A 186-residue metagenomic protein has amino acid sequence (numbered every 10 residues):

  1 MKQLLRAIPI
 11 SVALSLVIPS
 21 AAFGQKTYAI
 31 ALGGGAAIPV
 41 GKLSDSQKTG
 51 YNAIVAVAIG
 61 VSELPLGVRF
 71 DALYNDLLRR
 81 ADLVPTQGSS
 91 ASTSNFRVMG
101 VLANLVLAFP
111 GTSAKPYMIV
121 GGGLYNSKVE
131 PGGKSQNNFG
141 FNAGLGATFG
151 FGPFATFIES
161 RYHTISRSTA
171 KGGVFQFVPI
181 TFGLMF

Functional and structural regions predicted by a protein language model:
M1-T27: Cleavable N-terminal export/targeting peptides
I18-F23, A58, G140-N142, P179-T181: A broad helix-preferring feature
G24-A36: Transmembrane beta-strand segments of Gram-negative outer membrane beta-barrel proteins
T27, K48-N52, V98-G100, N138-G140 (+1 more regions): Membrane-spanning beta-strands of outer-membrane beta-barrel proteins
A37-I54, Q136-N137: Surface-exposed strand-loop-strand hairpins of Gram-negative outer-membrane beta-barrel proteins
V40-S44, T86-T93, K128-K134, S166-A170: Extracellular loop and loop/strand-boundary signature of outer-membrane beta-barrel proteins
A53-P131, G152-F154, S160, V178-F186: Gram-negative (and chloroplast) outer-membrane scaffold detector with strong preference for beta-barrel transmembrane
P131-I180: A generic hydrophobic-segment detector
